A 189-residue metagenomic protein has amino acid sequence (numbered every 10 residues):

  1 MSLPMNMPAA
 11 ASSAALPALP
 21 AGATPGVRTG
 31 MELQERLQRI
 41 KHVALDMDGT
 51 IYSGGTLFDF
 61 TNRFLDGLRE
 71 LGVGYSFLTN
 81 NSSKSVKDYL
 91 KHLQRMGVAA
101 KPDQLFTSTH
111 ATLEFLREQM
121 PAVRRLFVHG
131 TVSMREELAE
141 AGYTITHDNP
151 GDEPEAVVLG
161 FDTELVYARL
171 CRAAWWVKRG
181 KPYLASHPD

Functional and structural regions predicted by a protein language model:
M1-M47, I51-D189: HAD-like aspartate-dependent phosphatase fold
